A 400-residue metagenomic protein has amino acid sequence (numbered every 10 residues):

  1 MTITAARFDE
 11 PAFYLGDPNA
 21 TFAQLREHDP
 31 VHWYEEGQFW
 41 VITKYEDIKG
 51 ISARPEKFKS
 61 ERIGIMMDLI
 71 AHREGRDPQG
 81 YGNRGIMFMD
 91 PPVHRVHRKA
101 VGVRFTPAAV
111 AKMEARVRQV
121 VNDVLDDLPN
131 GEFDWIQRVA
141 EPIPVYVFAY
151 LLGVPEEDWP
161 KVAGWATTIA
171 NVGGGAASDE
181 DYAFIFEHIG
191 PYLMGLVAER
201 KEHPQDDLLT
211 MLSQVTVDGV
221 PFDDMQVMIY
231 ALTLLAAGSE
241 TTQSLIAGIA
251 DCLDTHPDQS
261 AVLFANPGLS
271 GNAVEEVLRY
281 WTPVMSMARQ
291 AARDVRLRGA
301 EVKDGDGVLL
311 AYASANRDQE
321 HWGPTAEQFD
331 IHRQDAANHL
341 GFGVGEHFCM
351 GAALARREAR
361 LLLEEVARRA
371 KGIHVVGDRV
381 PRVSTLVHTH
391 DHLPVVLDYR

Functional and structural regions predicted by a protein language model:
M1-R400: Cytochrome P450
